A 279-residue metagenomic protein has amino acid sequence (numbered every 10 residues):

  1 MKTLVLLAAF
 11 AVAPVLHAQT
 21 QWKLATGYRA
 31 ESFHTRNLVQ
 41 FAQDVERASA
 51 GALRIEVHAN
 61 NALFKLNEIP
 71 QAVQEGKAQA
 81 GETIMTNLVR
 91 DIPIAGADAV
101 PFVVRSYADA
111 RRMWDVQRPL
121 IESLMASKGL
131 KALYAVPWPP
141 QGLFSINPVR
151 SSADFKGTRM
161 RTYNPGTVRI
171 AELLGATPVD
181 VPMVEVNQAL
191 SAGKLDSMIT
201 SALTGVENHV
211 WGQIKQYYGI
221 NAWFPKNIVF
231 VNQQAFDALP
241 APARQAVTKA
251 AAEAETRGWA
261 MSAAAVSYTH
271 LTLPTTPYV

Functional and structural regions predicted by a protein language model:
L4-A13: Sec-dependent N-terminal signal peptides
V12-A13, F33, Y278: Alpha-helical transmembrane segments and their juxtamembrane interfaces
P14-A18: Sec/Tat signal peptide C-region and signal peptidase I cleavage site
Q19-R111, Q117-L271: N-terminal secretory/targeting leader peptides
H270-V279: Single conserved hydrophobic/aromatic residue that forms the stacking wall/gate of nucleotide- or nucleobase-binding
